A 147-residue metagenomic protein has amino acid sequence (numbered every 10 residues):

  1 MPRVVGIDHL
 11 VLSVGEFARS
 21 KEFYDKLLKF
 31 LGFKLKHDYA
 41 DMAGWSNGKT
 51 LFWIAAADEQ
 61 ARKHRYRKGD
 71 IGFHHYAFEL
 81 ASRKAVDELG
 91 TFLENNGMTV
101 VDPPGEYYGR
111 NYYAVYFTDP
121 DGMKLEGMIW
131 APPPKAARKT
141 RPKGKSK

Functional and structural regions predicted by a protein language model:
P2-R3, G90-K147: Vicinal oxygen chelate
V5-I7, D38-A40, N47, G69-F73 (+1 more regions): Short, solvent-exposed coil/turn segments
I7-E16, Y66-F92, Y113-T118: Vicinal oxygen chelate
V11-A57: Core segments of cupin and vicinal oxygen chelate
A55, A77-E79, P103-P104, M128: A cross-family glycoside hydrolase active-site/sugar-binding cleft signature
A56-Q60, W130-P132: Acetyl-CoA-dependent GNAT
Q60-Y66: Short beta-strand/turn micro-motifs at beta-sheet edges
